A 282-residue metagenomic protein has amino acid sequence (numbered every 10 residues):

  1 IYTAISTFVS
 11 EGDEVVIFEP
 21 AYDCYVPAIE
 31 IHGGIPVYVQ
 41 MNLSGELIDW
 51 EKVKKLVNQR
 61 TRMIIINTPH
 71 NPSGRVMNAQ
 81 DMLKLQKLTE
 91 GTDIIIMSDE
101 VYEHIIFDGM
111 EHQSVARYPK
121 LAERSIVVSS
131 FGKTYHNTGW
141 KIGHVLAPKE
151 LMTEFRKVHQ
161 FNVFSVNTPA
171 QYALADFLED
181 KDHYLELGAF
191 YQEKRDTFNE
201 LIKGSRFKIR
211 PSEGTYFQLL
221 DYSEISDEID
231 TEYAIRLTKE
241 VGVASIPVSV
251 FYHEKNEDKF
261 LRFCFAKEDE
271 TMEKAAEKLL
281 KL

Functional and structural regions predicted by a protein language model:
I1-E14: Phosphate-binding glycine-rich loop
I31-V37: A short helix-loop-beta submotif of the ANL/AMP-binding
H32, G91-T92, S205, V241: Helix C-cap/helix->beta junction micro-motif
G34, G91-I95, A122-E123: A short helix->loop->beta-strand "cap" motif at the edges of active sites that frequently abuts
M41-D108: Active-site phosphate-binding strand-loop segment of PLP-dependent enzymes
K54, R236-S245, F251-L282: PLP-dependent enzyme catalytic core of the Aspartate aminotransferase-like
R117, E123-Q192, D196-L201, L282: Conserved core segment of the aminotransferase class I/II
Q171, A175, Y191-N199, I209-Y222 (+1 more regions): Conserved glycine-rich beta-strand-loop-beta hairpin in the small C-terminal domain of fold type I
